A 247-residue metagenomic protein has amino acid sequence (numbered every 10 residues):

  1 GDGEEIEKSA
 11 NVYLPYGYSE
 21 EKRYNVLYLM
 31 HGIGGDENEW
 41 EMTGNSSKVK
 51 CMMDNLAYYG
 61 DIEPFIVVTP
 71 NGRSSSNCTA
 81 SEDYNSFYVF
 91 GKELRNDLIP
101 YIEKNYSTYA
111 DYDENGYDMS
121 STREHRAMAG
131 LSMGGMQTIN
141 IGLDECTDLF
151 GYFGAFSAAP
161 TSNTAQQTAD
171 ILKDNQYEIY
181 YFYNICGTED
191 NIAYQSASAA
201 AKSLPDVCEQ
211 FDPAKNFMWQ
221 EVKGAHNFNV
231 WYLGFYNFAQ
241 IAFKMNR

Functional and structural regions predicted by a protein language model:
G1-R247: Non-catalytic cap/lid and distal C-terminal segments of serine-dependent acyl enzymes
